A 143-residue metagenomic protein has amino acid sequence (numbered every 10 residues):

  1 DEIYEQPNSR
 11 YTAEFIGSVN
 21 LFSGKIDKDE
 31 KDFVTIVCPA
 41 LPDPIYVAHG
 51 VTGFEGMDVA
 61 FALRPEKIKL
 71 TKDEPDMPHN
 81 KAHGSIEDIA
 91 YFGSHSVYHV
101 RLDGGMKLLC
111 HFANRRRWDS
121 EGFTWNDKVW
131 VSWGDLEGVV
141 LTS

Functional and structural regions predicted by a protein language model:
D1-E5, A13-I16: Short acidic-hydrophobic catalytic motif
S9: ATP phosphate-binding glycine-rich loop
V19-L21, K28-S143: Non-catalytic connector elements of ABC transporters
